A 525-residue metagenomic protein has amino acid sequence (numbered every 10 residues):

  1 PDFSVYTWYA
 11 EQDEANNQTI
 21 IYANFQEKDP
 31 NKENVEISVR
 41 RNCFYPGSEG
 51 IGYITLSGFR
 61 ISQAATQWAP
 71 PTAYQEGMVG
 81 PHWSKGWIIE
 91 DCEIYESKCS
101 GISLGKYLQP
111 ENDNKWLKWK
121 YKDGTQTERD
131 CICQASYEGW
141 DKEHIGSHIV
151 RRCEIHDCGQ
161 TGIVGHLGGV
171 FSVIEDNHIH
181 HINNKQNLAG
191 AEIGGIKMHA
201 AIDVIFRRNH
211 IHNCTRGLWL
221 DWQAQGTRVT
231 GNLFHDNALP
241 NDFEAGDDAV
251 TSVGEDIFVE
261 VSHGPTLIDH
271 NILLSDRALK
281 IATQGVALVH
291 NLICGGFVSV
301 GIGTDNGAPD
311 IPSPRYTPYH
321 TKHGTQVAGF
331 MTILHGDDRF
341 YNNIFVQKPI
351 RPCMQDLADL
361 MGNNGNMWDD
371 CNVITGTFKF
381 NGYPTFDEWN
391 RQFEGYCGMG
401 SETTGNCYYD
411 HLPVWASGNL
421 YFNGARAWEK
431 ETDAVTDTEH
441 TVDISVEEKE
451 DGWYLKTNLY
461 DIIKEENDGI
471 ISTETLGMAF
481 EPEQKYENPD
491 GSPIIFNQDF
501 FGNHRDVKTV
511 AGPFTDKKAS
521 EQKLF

Functional and structural regions predicted by a protein language model:
P1-I20, V35, I444: Extracellular/luminal ectodomains and secreted, surface-exposed scaffolds of diverse proteins
A15-K28, P46-Q67, K85-Y95, R151 (+1 more regions): Parallel beta-helix/beta-solenoid
Y22-E33, T457-I462: Secondary-structure transition/turn motif
E33-G52, L56, P70-T72, G77-H82: Ligand-site clamp/hinge motif
F44, T66-H82, K98-G469: Glycine- and acidic/polar-rich repeat regions and solenoidal domains
N467-V507: Active-site and glycan-interaction determinants of carbohydrate-active enzymes
V507-F525: Short, surface-exposed, low-complexity cationic segments
